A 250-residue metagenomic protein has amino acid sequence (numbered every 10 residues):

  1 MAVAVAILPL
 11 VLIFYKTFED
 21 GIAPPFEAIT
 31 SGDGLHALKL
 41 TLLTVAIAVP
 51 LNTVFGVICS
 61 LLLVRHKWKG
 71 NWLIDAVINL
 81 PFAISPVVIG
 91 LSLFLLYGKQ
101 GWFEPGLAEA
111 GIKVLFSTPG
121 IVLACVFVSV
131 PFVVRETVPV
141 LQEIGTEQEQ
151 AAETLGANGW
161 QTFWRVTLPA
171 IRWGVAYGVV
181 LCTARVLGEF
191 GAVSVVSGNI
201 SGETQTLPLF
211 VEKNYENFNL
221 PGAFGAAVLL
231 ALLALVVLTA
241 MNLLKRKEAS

Functional and structural regions predicted by a protein language model:
M1, P50, L80, F127-G145 (+3 more regions): Transmembrane alpha-helices
A4, L8, K39, L43-F55 (+8 more regions): Hydrophobic alpha-helical transmembrane segments of multipass integral membrane proteins, especially permease/channel
L8, L12, G70, V138-E153 (+2 more regions): C-terminal transmembrane helix and the adjacent membrane-cytosol boundary/short C-terminal tail of inner/organellar
Y15-P50, R65, N71, N214-P221: Periplasmic/extracellular loop-to-transmembrane helix junction in inner-membrane transport proteins
I22-A23, I47-I78, L91, L95 (+3 more regions): Transmembrane-helix boundary motif in ABC transporter permease subunits
I22-T30, L35, G70, G90-V126 (+2 more regions): Membrane-interfacial helix termini and adjacent extracytoplasmic/periplasmic loops of multi-pass transporters
P25, G32, F190-A240: Interhelical loop and adjacent transmembrane-helix boundary motif in polytopic membrane transport permeases
A83-G90: Transmembrane alpha-helices and adjacent helix-loop boundaries
